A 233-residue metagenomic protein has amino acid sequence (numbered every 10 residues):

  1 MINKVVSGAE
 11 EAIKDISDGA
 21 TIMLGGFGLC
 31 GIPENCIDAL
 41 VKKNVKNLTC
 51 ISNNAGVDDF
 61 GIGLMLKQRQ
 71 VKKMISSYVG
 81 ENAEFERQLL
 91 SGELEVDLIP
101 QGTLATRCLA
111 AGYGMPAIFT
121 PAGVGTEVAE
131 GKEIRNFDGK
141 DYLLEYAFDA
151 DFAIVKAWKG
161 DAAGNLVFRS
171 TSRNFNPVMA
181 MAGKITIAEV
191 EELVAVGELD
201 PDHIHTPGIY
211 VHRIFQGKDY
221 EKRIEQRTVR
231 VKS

Functional and structural regions predicted by a protein language model:
M1-S233: Conserved alpha/beta enzyme-core scaffold
